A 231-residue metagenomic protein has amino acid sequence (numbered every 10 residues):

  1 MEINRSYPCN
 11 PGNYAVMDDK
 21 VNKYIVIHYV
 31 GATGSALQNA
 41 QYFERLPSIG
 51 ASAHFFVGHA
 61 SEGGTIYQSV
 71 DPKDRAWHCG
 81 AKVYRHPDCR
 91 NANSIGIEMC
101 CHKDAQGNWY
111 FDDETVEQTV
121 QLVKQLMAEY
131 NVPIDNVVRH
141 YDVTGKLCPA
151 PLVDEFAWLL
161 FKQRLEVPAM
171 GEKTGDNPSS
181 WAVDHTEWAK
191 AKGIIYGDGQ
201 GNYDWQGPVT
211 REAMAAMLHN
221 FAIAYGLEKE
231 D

Functional and structural regions predicted by a protein language model:
M1-P8, Y14-D19, I25, D88 (+2 more regions): Basic/polar, cationic surfaces and motifs that engage anionic cell-wall and phosphate/carboxylate ligands
M1-R90: N-terminal catalytic cores of peptidoglycan-degrading enzymes
K20, S48, R90, N108-V116 (+3 more regions): Solvent-exposed, acidic/flexible segments
V30, C100-H102, Q200: Short strand-loop junctions, especially beta-strand C-caps/beta-turns that link beta-sheets to coils or alpha-helices
T33, F43-L46, G58, P72 (+6 more regions): Structured segments of extracytoplasmic/periplasmic soluble domains in secreted or envelope-associated proteins
A92-S94, Q200: Short, solvent-exposed beta-strand edge segments and adjacent coil->beta transition regions
M170-D231: Short, solvent-exposed alpha-helical surface patches in non-cytosolic proteins
